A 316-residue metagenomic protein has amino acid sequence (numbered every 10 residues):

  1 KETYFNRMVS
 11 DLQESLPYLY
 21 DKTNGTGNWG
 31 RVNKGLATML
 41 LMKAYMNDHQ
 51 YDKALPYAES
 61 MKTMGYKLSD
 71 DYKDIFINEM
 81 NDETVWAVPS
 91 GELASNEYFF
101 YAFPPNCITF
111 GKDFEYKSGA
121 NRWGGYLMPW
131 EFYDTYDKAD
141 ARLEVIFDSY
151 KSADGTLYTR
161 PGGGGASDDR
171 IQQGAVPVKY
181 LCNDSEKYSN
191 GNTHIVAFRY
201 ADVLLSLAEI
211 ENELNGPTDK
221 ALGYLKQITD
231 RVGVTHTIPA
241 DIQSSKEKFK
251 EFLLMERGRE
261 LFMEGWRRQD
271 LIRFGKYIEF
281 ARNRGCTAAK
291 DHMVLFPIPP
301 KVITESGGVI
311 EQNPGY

Functional and structural regions predicted by a protein language model:
Y4-L19, W29-K62, W86, D140 (+3 more regions): Extended, hydrophobic/aromatic-rich amphipathic alpha-helical segments that build helical scaffolds
F5, V9, Q13-L16, R31-G162 (+1 more regions): An aromatic- and glycine-enriched ligand-binding surface/loop that stacks and positions planar moieties
R7-V9, F76-L127, N190, I195 (+2 more regions): Long, intrinsically disordered, low-complexity segments
L12-D21, T63-G65, Y180-K187: Short amphipathic alpha-helical segments and their helix-coil junctions
K22, M64-D70, V232-P239, R259-M263 (+1 more regions): Secretory-pathway/luminal and periplasmic proteins that interact with or process carbohydrate-rich
D134-Y200: Flexible, polar/acidic helix-loop-strand segments at domain edges
